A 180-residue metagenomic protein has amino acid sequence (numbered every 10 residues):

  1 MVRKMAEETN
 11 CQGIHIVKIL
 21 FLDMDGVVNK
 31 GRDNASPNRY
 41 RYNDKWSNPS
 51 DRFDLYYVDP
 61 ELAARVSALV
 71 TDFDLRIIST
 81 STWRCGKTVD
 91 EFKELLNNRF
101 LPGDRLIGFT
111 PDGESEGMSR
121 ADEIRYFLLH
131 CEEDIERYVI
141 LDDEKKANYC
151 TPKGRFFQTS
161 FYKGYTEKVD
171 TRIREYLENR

Functional and structural regions predicted by a protein language model:
M1-L22, R32: Non-catalytic pre-domain segments flanking phosphatase-related domains
E7, A64, R125-F127: A generic local structural motif
N10-G13, D74, N179: Short, flexible coil/linker elements and helix-boundary hinge sites characteristic of intrinsically disordered
H15-I16, W83-K87, F161-Y165: Short, exposed beta-strand "edge-strand" segments with a Pro/Gly-rich flavor and a Y/T-containing core
I16-K18, F73-L75, D134-R137, G154: Short coil/turn segments at beta-strand junctions that form active-site/ligand-binding loops
I19-E114: Alpha-helical substrate-recognition element adjacent to the catalytic core
D90-R180: C-terminal cap/substrate-recognition subdomain and adjoining C-terminal extension of metal-dependent phosphatase-like
